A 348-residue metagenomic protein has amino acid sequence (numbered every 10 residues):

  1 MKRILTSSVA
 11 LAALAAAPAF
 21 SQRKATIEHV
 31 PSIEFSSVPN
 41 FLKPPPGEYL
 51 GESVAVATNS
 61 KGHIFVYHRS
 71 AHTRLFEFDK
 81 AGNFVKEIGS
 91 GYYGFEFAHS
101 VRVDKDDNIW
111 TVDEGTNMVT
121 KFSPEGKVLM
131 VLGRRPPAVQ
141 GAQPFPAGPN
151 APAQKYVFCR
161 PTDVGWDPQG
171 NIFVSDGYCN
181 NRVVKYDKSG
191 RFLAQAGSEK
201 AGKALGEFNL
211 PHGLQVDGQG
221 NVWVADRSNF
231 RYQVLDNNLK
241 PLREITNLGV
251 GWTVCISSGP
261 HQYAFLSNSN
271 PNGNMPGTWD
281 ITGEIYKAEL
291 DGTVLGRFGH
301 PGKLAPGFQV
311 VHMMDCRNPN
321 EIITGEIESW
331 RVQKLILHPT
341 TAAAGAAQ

Functional and structural regions predicted by a protein language model:
M1-I4: Positively charged n-region of N-terminal signal peptides that target proteins for export
S7-A15: Bacterial N-terminal signal peptides
A17-S21: Sec/Tat signal peptide C-region and signal peptidase I cleavage site
Q22-Q348: Eukaryotic scaffold repeat domains enriched in small/polar residues
